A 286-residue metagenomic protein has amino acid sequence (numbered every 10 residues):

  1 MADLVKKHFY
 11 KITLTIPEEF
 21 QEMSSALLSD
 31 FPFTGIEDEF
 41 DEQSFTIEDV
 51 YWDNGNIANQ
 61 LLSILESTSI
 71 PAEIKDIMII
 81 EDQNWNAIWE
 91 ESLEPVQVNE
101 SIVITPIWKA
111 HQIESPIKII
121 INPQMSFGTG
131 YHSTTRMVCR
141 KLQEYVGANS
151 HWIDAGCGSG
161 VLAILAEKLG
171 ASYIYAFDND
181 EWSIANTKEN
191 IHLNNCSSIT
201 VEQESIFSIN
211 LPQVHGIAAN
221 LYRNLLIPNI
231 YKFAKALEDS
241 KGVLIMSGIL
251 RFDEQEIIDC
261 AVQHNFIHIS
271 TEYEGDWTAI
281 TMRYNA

Functional and structural regions predicted by a protein language model:
V5-I113: N-terminal auxiliary segments of SAM/dcSAM-dependent transferases
A26, L62, R136-C139, Q143 (+1 more regions): Amphipathic, non-transmembrane alpha-helical secondary structure
S29, I164-E167, I230, A234-K235: A structural alpha-helix within SAM-dependent methyltransferase catalytic domains
T34-G35, E73-D76, V103, H151 (+3 more regions): Conserved beta-strand segments of alpha/beta enzyme cores
W85-G147: SAM-dependent Rossmann-like transferase core, predominantly class I methyltransferases with a strong bias toward
M125, T129-N210: Conserved SAM/SAH cofactor-binding pocket of Class I
N179-A286: S-adenosylmethionine
